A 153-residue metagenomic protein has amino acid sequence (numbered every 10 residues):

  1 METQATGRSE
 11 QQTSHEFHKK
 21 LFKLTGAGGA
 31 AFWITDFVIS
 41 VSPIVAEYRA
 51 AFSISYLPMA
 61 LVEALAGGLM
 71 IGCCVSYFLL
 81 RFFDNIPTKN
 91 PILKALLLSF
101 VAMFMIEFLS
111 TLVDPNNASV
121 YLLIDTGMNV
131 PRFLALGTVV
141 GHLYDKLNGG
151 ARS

Functional and structural regions predicted by a protein language model:
E2-S153: Juxtamembrane/disordered regions of integral membrane proteins
